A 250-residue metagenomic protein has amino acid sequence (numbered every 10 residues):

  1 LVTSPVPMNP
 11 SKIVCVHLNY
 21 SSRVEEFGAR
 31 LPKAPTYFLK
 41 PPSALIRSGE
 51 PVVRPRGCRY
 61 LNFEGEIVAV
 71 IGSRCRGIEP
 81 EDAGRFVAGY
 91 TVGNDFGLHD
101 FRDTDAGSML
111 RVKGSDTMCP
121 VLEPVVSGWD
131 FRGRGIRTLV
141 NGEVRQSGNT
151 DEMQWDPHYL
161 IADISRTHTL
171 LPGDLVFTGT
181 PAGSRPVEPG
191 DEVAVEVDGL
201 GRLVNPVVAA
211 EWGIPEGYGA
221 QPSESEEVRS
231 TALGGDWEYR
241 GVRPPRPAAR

Functional and structural regions predicted by a protein language model:
L1-P5, R23, H99-R250: Catalytic-pocket segment enriched in acidic/His residues
L1-R59, F63, V228-S230, W237-R246: Extended, compositionally biased flexible segments
P5-M8, A29-L31, Y37, A44-L45 (+6 more regions): Solvent-exposed alpha-helices and their adjacent loops that cap or buttress functional pockets in soluble metabolic
S11-V14, P35-Y37, S43-A44, P51 (+7 more regions): Structural motif
V24, S48, I78-P80, D100-R102: Short helix/loop capping segments that flank catalytic or ligand/cofactor-binding pockets
T36-R54, R76, T117-P124, A182-R185: Short catalytic-site patches enriched in acidic/histidine residues that coordinate or position cofactors/metals
F38, V68-S73, V121, I161-A162: Short, conserved beta-strand element in jelly-roll/cupin
E64-N94: RNA pseudouridine synthases
